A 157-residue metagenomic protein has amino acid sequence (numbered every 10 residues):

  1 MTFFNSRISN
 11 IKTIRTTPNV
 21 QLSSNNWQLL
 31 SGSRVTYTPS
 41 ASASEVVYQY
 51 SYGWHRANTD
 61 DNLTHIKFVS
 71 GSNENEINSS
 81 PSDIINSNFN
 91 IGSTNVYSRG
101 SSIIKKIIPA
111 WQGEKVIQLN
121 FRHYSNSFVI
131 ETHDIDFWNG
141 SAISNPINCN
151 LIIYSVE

Functional and structural regions predicted by a protein language model:
M1-L22: Glycine-rich, low-complexity segments
R15-W27, S33-E157: Terminal beta-strand-rich extracellular "head" domains that mediate receptor/glycan or other ligand binding
